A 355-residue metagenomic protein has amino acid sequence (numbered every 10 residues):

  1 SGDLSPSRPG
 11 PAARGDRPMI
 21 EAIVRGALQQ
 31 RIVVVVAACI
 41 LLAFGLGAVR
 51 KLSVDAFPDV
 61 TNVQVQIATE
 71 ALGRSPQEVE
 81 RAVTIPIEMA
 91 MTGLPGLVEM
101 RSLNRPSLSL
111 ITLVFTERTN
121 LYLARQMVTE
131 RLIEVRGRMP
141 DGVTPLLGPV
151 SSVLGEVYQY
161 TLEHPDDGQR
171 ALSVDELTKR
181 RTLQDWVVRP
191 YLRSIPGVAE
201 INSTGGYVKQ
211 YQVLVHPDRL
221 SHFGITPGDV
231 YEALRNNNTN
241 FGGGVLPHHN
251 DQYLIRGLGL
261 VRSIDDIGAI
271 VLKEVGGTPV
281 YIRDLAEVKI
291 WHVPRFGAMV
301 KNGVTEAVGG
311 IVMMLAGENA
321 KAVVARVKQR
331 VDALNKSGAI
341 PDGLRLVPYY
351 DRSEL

Functional and structural regions predicted by a protein language model:
R8, R14-L355: Membrane-proximal extracytoplasmic
